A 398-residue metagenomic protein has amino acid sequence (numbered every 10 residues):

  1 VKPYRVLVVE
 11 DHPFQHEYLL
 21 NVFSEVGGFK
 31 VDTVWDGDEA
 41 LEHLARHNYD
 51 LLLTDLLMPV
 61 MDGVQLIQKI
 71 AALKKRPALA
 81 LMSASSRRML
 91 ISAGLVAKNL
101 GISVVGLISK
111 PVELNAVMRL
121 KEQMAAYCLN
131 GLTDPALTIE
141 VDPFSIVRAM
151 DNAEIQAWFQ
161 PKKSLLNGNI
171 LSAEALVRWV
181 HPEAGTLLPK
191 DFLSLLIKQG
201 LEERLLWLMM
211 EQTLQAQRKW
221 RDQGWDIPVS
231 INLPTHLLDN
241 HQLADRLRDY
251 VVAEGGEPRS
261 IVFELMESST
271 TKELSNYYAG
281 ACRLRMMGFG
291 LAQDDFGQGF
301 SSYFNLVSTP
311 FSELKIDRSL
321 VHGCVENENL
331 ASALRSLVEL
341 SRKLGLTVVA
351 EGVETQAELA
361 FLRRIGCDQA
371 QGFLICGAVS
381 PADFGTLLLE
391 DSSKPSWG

Functional and structural regions predicted by a protein language model:
K2-P3, L107-K121, T235-L237, E264-K272 (+1 more regions): EAL-family c-di-GMP phosphodiesterase catalytic domain
E10: Conserved acidic carboxylate
P13-D32: Two-component/phosphorelay signaling modules centered on CheY-like receiver
D36-E39, D62-Q65, N329: Acidic catalytic/metal-coordinating carboxylates
D55, P59, D317: Active-site residues of response regulator receiver
M58, H181, L306: Receiver (REC) domain active-site loop signature in two-component systems and cognate sites in sensor histidine kinases
Q65-Q68, A72, S85-G106: Alpha4 helix (beta4-alpha4-beta5 surface) of REC/receiver domains from two-component response regulators
T138-G256, Y303: Bacterial c-di-GMP phosphodiesterase EAL domain
